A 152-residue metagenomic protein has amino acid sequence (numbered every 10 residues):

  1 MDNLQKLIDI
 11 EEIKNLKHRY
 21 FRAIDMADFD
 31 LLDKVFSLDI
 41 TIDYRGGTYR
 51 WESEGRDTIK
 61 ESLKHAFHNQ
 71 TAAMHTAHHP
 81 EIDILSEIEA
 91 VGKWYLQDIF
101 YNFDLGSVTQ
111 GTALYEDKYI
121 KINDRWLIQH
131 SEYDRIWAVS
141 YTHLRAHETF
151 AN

Functional and structural regions predicted by a protein language model:
M1-L38: Short, low-complexity N-terminal intrinsically disordered segments enriched in polar/charged residues
F29-L96: A solvent-exposed, acidic/Ser-Thr-rich amphipathic alpha-helical stretch
Q97-I99, S131-S140: Short, solvent-exposed aromatic-acidic interface loops
I99-V108: Short, cysteine-centered beta-strand-loop-beta hairpins and adjacent loop/turn segments enriched in charged/polar
L114-R125: Short beta-strand segments and strand-loop junctions that repeat across beta-rich extracellular domains
T142-T149: Conserved small/polar residues in nucleotide/adenosyl-binding loops
